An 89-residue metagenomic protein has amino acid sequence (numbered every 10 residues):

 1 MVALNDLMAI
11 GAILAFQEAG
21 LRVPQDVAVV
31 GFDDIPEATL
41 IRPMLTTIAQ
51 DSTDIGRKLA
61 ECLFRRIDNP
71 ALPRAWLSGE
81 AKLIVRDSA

Functional and structural regions predicted by a protein language model:
V2-A89: Flexible loop/turn connectors
